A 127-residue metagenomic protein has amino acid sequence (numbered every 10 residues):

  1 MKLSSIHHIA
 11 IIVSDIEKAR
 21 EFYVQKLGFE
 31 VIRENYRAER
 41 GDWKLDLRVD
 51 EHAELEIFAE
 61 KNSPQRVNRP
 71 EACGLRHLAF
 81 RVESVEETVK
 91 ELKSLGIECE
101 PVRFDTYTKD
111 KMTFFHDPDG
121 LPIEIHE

Functional and structural regions predicted by a protein language model:
M1-K18, L75-L78: N-terminal beta-strand motif that seeds the catalytic metal site of vicinal oxygen chelate
K2, N35, D46, V89-E127: Vicinal oxygen chelate
I12-E54, S94: Core segments of cupin and vicinal oxygen chelate
I32-E34, G41-D42, I57, N62-N68 (+1 more regions): A short, acidic/glycine-rich surface segment
G41, G74, K109: Exposed loop/turn and edge beta-strand positions of beta-sandwich/beta-sheet ligand-binding modules
D50-E54, N62-S63, V85: Short, charged/polar surface micro-motifs in flexible loops or helix N-caps
E71-G74, L78-E86: Mid-chain, well-packed structural core segment of small domains
